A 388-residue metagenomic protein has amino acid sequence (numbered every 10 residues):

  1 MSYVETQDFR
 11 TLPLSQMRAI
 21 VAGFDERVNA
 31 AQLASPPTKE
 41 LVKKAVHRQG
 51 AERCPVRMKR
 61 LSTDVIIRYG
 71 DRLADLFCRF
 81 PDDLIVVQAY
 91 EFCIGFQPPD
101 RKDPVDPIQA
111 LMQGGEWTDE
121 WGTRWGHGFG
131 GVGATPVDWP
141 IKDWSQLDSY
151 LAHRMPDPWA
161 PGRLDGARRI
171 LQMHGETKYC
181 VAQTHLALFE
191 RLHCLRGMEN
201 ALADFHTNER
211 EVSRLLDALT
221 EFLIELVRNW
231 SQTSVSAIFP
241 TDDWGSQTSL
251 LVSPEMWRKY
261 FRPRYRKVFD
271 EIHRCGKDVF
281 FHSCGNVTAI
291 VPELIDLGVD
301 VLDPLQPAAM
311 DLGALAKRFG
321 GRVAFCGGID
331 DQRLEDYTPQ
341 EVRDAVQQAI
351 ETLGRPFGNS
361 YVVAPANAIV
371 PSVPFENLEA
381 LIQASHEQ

Functional and structural regions predicted by a protein language model:
S2-R68, R72, H127, S145-Q388: Active-site loop segments of alpha/beta catalytic cores
Q7, F24, P81-D82, P99-V105 (+3 more regions): Intrinsic-disorder/low-complexity regions
P37, F77, D119-G122: Residue-level detector of functionally special positions within alpha-helical transmembrane segments of multi-pass
G50, R79-I85, A110, G175-E176: Short, solvent-exposed loop/edge-beta patches enriched in aromatic
V56, V86-Q88, F92-I94, P107 (+2 more regions): Secondary-structure transition motif
T63-P104: Segments that shape or occlude catalytic/ligand-binding pockets
P99-P156, E176-T177: A contiguous, low-structure linker/loop signature
